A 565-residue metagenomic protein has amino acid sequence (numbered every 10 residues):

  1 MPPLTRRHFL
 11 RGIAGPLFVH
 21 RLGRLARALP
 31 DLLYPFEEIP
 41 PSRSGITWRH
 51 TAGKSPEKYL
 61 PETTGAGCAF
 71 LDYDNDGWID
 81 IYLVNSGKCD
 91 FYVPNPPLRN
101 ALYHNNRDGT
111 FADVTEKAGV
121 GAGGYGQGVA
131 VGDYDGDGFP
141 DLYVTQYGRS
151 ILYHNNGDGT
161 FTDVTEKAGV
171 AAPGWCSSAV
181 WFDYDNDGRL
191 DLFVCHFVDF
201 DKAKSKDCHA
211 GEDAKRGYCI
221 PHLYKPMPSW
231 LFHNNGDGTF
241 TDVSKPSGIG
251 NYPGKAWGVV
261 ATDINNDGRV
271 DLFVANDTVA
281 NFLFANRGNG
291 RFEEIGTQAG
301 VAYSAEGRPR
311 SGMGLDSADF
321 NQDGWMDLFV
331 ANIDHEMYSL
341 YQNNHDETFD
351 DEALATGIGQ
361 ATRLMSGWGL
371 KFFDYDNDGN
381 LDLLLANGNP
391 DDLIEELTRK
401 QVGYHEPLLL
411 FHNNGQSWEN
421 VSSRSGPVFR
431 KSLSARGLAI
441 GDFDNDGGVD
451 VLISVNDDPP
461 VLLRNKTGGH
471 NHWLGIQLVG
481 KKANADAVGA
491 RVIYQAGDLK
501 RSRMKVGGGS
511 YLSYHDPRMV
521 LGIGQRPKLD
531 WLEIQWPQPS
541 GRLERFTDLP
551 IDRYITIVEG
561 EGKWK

Functional and structural regions predicted by a protein language model:
M1-L17: N-terminal secretory signal peptides and thylakoid transit peptides that target proteins across membranes
P3, H20-I46: C-terminal segment of N-terminal export signals and the immediately downstream linker at the start of the mature
E37-R49, G53-P56, L60, A112-G124 (+9 more regions): Short loop/turn motifs that recur once per blade in beta-propeller domains
R43, G53-K54, Q360, K400-K565: Gly/Ser/Thr/Pro-enriched helix-cap/hinge segments flanking short amphipathic alpha-helices
G65-N75, G126-G136, H154, C176-N186 (+5 more regions): Beta-propeller blade termini
I81-N85, D141-Q146, L192-H196, L272-N276 (+4 more regions): Hydrophobic beta-strand segments that make up the repeating blades of beta-propeller and related beta-repeat
N85-N95, V198-L223, A386-G403: Short, conserved, GDST-rich strand-edge loop motifs in beta-rich repeat architectures
Y103-H104, F232-N234, P407-N413: Beta-propeller blade signature
